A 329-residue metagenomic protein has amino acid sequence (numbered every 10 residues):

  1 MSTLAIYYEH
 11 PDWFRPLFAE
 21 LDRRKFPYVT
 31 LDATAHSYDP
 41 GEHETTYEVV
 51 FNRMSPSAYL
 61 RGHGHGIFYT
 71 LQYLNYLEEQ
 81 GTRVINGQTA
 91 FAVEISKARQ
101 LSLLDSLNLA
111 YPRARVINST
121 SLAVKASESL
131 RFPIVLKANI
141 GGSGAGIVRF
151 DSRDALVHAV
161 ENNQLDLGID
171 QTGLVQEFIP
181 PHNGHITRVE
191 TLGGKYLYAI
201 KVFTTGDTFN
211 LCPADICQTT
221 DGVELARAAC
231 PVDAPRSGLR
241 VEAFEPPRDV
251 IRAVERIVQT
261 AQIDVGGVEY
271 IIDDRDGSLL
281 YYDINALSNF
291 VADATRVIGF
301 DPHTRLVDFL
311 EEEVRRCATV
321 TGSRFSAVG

Functional and structural regions predicted by a protein language model:
S2-A5, G81, Q88-H185, G193 (+2 more regions): Active-site nucleotide/adenylate-binding loops and adjacent lid/helix of ATP-dependent enzymes
E9-R113: Conserved N-proximal alpha/beta basic substrate-recognition cap immediately N-terminal to, or forming the N-lobe
H43-T46, E128, D274-L280: A short, glycine/Asx- and small/polar-enriched loop/turn that sits immediately N-terminal to a beta-strand
S55-A58, I140-G141, L287: Short glycine-rich anion-binding loops that position phosphate/pyrophosphate groups of nucleotides and phosphorylated
I134, L197-Y198, G266, S278-Y282: Protein kinase-like catalytic core scaffold
D151-I257: Phosphate-binding site of ATP-dependent enzymes
V241-E245, D249, Q259-I263, I272-G329: C-terminal active-site "lid" helix and adjoining low-complexity regulatory extension at the edge of ATP-using catalytic
V268-Y270: Hydrophobic residue at the +6 position relative to the catalytic HRD Asp in the kinase catalytic loop
